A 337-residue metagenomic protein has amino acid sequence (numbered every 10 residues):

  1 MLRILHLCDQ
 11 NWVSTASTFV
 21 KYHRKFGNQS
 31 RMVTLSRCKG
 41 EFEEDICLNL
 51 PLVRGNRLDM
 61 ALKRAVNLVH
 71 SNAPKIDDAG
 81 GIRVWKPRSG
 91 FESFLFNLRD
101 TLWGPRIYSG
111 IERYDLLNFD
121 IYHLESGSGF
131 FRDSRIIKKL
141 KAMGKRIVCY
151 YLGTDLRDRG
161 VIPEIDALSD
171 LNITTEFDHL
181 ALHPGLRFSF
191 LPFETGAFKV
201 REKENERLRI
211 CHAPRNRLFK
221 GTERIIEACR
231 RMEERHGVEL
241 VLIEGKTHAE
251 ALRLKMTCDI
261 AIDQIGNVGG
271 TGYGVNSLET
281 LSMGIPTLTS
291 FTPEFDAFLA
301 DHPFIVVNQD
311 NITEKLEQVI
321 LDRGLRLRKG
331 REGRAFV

Functional and structural regions predicted by a protein language model:
M1-P51, S169: N-terminal subdomain of nucleotide-sugar transferases
R3-C8, L95-R99, E112-R132, V148: Short N-terminal targeting/anchoring amphipathic segment
L5, R201-K220, I226: Conserved donor-binding/catalytic core segment of Leloir-type glycosyltransferases
I121-G127, I137-L156, D170-T174: Active-site proximal beta-strand in glycosyltransferases
V148, T154-L156, D166-E204: Donor nucleotide-sugar binding/catalytic pocket of nucleotide-sugar-dependent glycosyltransferases
T280-T289: Short hydrophobic beta-strand element within catalytic cores of glycosyltransferases and related nucleotide-activated
D296-E317, R328: Change "using UDP/GDP/dTDP sugars" to "using nucleotide sugars
Q318, L325-V337: A short, well-ordered alpha-helix in the C-terminal region of glycosyltransferases
